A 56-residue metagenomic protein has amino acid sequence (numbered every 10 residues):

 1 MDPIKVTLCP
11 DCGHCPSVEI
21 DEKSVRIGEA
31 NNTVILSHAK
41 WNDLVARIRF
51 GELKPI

Functional and structural regions predicted by a protein language model:
M1-I56: Positively charged, low-complexity terminal tracts and the immediately adjacent first secondary-structure elements
